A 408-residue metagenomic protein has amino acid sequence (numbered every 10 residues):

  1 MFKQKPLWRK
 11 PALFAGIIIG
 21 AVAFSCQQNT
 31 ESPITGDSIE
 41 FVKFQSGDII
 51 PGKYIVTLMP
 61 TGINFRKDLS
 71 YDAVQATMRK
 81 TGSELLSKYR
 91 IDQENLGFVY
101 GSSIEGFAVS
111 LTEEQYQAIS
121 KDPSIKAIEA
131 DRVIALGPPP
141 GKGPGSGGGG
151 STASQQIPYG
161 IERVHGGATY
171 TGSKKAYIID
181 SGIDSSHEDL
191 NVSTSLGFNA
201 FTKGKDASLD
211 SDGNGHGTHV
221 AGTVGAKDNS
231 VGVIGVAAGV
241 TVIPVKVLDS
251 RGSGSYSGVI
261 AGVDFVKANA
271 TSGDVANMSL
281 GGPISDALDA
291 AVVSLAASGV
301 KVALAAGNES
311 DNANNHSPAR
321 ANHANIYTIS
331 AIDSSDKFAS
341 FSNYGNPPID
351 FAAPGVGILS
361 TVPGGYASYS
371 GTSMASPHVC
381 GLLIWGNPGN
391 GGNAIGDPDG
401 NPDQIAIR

Functional and structural regions predicted by a protein language model:
F2-K3, W8-P11, G16-D48, P139-G148: Bacterial Sec-dependent N-terminal signal peptides
K43-D92: Post-signal-peptide N-terminal segment of Sec-exported extracytoplasmic proteins
T57-T61, V99, L111-T112, E129-V133 (+12 more regions): Active-site-proximal beta-strand/loop segments in catalytic clefts of secreted hydrolases
S87-A153: Autoinhibitory propeptides
P138-G143, V233-I234, S253-V259, M278-D350 (+1 more regions): Substrate-binding/specificity loop regions of serine endopeptidase catalytic domains, predominantly subtilases
K142-T241, G258-A261, F265-D274, Y327 (+3 more regions): Active-site core segment of subtilase-fold serine proteases
A221-V224, M374-G389: Short, small-residue alpha-helix embedded
I234-A237, P244, A268-A291, S298-V300 (+3 more regions): C-terminal subdomain of the subtilisin-like protease fold in secreted/lumenal serine endopeptidases
